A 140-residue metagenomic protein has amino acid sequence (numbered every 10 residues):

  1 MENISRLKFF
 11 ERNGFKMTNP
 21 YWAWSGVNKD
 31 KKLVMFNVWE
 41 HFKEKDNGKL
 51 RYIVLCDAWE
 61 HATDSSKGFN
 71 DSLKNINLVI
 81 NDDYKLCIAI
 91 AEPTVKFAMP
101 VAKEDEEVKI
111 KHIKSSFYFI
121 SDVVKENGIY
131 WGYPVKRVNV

Functional and structural regions predicted by a protein language model:
M1-V140: Short helix-coil boundary/hinge micro-motifs
